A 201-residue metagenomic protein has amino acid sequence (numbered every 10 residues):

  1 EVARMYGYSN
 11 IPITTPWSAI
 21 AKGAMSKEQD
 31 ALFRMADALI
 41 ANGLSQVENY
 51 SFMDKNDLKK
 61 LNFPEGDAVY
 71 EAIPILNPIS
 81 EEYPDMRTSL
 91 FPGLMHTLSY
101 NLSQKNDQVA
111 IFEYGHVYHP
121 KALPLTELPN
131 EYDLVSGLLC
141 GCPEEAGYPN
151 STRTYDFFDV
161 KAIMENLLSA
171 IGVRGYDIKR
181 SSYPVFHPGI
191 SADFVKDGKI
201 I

Functional and structural regions predicted by a protein language model:
E1-I201: Extended beta-strand-rich architecture
